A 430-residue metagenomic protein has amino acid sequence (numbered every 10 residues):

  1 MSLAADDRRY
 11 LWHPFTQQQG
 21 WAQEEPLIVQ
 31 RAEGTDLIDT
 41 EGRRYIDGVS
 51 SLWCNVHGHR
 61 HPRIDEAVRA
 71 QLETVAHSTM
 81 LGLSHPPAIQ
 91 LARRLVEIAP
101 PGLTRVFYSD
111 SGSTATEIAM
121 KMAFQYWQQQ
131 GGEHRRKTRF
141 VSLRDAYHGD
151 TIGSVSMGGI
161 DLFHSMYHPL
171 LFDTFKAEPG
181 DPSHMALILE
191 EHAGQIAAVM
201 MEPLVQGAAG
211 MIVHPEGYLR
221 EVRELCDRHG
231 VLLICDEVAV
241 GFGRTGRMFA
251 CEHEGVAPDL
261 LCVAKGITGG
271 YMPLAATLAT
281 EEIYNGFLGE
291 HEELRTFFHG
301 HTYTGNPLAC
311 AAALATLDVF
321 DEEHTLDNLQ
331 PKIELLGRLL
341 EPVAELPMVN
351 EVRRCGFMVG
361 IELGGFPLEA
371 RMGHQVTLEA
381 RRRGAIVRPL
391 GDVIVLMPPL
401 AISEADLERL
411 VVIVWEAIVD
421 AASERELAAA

Functional and structural regions predicted by a protein language model:
M1-A430: Conserved N-terminal phosphate-binding loop of PLP-dependent enzymes in the Aspartate aminotransferase
